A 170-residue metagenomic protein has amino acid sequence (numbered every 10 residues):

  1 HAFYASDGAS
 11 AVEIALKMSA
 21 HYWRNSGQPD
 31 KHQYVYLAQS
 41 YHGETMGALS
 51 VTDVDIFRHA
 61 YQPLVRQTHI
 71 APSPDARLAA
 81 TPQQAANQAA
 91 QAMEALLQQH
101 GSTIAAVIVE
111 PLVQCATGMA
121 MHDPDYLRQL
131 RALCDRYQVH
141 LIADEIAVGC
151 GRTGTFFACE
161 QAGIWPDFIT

Functional and structural regions predicted by a protein language model:
H1-T170: Conserved N-terminal phosphate-binding loop of PLP-dependent enzymes in the Aspartate aminotransferase
